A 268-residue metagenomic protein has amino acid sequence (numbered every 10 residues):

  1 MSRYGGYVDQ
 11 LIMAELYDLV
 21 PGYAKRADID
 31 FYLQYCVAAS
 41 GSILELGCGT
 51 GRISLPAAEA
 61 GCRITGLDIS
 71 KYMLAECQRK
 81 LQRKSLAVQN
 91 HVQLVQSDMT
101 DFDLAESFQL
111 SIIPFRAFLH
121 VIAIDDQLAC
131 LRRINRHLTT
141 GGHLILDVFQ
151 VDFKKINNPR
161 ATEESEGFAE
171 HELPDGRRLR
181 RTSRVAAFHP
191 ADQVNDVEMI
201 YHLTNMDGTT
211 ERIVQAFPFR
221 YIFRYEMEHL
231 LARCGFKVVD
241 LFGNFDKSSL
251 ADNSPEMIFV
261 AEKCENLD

Functional and structural regions predicted by a protein language model:
M1-G41: Conserved class I S-adenosyl-L-methionine
S40-G49: Conserved class I S-adenosyl-L-methionine
R52: Conserved SAM/SAH-binding loop-helix junction of Class I S-adenosyl-L-methionine-dependent methyltransferases
L55-D101: Class I SAM-dependent methyltransferase SAM/SAH-binding core
T100-L110: A short acidic, Gly/Pro-enriched loop at the edge of an enzyme's catalytic core that lines a small-molecule cofactor
L128-T140: A short glycine-rich, Lys/Arg-flanked "PGG" loop and its adjoining helix->strand segment in the class I
L146-E228: SAM-dependent methyltransferase
P218-D268: C-terminal lobe and adjacent flexible extensions of AdoMet/dcAdoMet transferase-like proteins
